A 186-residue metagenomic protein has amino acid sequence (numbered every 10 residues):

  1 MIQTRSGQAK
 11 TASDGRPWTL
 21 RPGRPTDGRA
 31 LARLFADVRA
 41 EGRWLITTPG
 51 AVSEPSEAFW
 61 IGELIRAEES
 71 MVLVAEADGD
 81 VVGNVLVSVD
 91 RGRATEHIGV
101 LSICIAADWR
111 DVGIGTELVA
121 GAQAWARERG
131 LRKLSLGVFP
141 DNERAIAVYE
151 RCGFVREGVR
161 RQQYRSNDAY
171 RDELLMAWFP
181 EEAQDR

Functional and structural regions predicted by a protein language model:
M1-D14: Short acidic N-proximal helix/loop "leader" segments that mark the beginning of a domain or an inter-domain linker
Q3-T4, P25, P49-D108, V119-G121 (+1 more regions): Acetyl-CoA-dependent GNAT
R16-W18, D78-N84, R171: Glycine-rich phosphate/pyrophosphate-binding loop shared by adenosine-nucleotide-utilizing enzymes
T19, G42-G50: A short gly/proline-enriched turn/hairpin at secondary-structure junctions
T19-R33: A short beta-loop-alpha structural element at the N-terminal edge of CoA-dependent acyl/N-acetyltransferase catalytic
G115, V119, D141-A145, Q162-N167: Short glycine/proline-centered loop/turn elements that form peptide/ligand docking sites
V119, A126-G137: Conserved GNAT acetyl-CoA-binding A-motif
K133-F139, E150, V155-R171: Conserved catalytic-core motifs of GNAT/GCN5-like acyltransferases
